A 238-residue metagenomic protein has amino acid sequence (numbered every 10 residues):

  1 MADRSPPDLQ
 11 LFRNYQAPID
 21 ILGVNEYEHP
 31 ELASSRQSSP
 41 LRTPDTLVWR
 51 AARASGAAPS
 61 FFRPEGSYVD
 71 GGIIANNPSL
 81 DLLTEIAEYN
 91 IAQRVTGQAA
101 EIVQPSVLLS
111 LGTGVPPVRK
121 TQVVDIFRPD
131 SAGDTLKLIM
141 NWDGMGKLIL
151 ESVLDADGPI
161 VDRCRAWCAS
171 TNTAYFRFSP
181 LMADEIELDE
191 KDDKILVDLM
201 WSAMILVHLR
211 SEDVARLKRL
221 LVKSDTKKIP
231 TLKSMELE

Functional and structural regions predicted by a protein language model:
M1-E238: Conserved catalytic cores and adjacent C-terminal regulatory segments of lipid-metabolizing esterases/lipases
